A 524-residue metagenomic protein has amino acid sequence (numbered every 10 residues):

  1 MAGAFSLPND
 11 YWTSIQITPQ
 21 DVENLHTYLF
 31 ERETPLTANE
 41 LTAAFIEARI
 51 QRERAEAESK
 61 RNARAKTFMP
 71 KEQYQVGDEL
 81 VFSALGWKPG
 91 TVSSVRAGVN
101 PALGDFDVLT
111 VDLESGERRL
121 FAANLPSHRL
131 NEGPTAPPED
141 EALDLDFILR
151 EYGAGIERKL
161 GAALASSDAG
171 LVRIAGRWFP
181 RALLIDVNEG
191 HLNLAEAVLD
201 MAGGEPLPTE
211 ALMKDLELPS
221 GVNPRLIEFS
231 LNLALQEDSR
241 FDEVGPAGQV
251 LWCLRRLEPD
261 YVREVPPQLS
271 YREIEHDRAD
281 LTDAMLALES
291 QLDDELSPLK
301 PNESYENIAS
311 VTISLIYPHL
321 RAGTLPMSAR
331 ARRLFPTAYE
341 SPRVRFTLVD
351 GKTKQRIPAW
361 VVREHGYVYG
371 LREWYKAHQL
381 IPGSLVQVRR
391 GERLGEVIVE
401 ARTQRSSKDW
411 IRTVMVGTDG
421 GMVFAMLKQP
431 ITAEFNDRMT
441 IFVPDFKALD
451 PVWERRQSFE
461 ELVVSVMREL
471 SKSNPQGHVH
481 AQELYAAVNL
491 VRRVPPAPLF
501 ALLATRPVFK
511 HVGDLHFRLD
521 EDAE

Functional and structural regions predicted by a protein language model:
F5, Y11-E23, S115-A162: Intrinsically disordered, low-complexity, charged/polar segments
W12-T13, L25-L80, P137-R150: Mixed-charge, Lys/Arg-rich low-complexity intrinsically disordered regions
N24-L29, M69, S93-L125: Basic/aromatic-rich interaction segments and small domains that mediate binding to polyanionic partners
F68-S93, R343-R345, S384-L385: Short coil-to-beta transition motif at edge beta-strands of beta-rich domains
W87-N100, A359, I398-R402: Short beta-strand-centered aromatic/proline hotspots
V111-D144, M415-Y485: Glycine- and charge-enriched low-complexity intrinsically disordered segments
N124, A162-N193, V222-A284, F500-E524: Charged low-complexity interaction tracts in eukaryotic proteins
P180-E210, D215-E217, A234-Q236, I441 (+2 more regions): Positively charged, polyanion-binding regions of nucleic-acid-associated proteins
